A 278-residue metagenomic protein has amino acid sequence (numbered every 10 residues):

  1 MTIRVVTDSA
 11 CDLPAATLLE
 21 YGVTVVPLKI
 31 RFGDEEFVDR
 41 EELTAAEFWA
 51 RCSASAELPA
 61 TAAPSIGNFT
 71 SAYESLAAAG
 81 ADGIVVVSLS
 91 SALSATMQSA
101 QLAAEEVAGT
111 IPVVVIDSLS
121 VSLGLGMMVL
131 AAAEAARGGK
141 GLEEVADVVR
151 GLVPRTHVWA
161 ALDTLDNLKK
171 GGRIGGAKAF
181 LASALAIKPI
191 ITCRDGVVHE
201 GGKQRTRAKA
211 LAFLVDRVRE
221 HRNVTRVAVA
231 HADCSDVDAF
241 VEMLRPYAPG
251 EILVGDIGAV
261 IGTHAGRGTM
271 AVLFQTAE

Functional and structural regions predicted by a protein language model:
M1, A79-D82, R222: Structured loop/turn residues at beta-strand edges in well-structured enzyme cores
I3, D82-V86, V227: Generic beta-sheet signal
R4, A10-T24, L28-R31, E35 (+3 more regions): Mixed-charge interfacial surface used for oligomerization/domain docking and macromolecular partner engagement
E36-V86, S90-E106: Class I S-adenosyl-L-methionine
